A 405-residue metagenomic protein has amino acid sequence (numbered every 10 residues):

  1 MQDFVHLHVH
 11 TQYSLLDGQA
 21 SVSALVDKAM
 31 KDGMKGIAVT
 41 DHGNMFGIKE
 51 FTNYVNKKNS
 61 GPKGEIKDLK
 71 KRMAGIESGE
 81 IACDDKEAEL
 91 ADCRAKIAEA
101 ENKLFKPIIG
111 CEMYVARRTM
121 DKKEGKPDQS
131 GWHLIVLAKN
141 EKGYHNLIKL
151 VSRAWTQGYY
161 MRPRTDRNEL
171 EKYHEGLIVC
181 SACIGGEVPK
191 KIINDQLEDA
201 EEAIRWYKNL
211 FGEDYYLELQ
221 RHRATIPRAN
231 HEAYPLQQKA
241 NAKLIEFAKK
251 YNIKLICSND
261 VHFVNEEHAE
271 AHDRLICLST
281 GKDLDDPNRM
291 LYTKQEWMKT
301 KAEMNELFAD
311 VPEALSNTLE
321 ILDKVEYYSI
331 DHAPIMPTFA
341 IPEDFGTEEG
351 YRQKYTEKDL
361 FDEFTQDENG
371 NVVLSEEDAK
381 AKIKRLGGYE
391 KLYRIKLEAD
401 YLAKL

Functional and structural regions predicted by a protein language model:
M1-L405: Phosphodiester-processing cores and adjacent nucleic acid-binding clamps
